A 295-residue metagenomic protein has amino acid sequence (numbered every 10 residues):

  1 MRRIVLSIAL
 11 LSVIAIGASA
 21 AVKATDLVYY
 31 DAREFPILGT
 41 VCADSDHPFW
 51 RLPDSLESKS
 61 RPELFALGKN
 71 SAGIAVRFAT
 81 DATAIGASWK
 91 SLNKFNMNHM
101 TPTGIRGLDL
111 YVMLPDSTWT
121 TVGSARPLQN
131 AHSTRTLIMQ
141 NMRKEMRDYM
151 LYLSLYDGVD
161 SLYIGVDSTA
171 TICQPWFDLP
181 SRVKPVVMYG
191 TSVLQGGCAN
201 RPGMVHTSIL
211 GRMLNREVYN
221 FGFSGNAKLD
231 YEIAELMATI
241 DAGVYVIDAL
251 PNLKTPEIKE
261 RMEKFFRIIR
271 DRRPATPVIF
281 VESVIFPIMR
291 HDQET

Functional and structural regions predicted by a protein language model:
M1-I4: Positively charged n-region of N-terminal signal peptides that target proteins for export
S7-A9, A18-P185: N-terminal secretory targeting modules
M100, G197-P202, P256-K259, H291: Short, solvent-exposed loop/turn segments at secondary-structure boundaries
V183-T207: Catalytic nucleophile-elbow at a beta strand-turn-alpha helix junction centered on a G-D-S/GDSL motif, marking
V187, Y219, P277-I279: A structural signal for isolated positions on well-ordered beta-strands in alpha/beta enzyme cores
S192-G197, N220-F223, L250-P256: Surface-exposed cleft-lining segments at the edges of enzyme active sites
T207-N220: Short helix-loop-beta junction
N226, D230-T295: Alpha-helical cap/lid subdomain in secreted, periplasmic, or secretory-pathway luminal O-acyl-processing enzymes
